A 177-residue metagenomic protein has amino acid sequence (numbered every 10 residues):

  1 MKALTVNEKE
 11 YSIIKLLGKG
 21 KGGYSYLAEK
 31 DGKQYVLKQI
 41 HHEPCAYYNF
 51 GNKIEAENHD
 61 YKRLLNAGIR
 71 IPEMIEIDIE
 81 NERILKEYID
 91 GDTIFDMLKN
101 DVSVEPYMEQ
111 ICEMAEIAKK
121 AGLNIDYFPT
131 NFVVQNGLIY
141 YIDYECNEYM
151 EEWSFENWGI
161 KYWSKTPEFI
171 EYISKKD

Functional and structural regions predicted by a protein language model:
M1-I13: A short, low-complexity linker immediately N-terminal to eukaryotic Hanks-type protein kinase catalytic domains
E10-E55: ATP-binding glycine-rich loop module of kinase domains
Y35, R70, I84, Y140-D143: Protein kinase-like catalytic core scaffold
N49-A67: The N-lobe alphaC helix and its flanking beta3-alphaC-beta4 segment of protein kinase-like domains, centered on
F50, I69-M108: Conserved structural core of kinase catalytic domains
V104-K120: Amphipathic alpha-helical segments that line or abut small-molecule/effector binding pockets and mediate allosteric
K119-N124, Q135-D177: C-lobe/activation-segment region of protein kinase-like
Y127-F132: Hydrophobic residue at the +6 position relative to the catalytic HRD Asp in the kinase catalytic loop
